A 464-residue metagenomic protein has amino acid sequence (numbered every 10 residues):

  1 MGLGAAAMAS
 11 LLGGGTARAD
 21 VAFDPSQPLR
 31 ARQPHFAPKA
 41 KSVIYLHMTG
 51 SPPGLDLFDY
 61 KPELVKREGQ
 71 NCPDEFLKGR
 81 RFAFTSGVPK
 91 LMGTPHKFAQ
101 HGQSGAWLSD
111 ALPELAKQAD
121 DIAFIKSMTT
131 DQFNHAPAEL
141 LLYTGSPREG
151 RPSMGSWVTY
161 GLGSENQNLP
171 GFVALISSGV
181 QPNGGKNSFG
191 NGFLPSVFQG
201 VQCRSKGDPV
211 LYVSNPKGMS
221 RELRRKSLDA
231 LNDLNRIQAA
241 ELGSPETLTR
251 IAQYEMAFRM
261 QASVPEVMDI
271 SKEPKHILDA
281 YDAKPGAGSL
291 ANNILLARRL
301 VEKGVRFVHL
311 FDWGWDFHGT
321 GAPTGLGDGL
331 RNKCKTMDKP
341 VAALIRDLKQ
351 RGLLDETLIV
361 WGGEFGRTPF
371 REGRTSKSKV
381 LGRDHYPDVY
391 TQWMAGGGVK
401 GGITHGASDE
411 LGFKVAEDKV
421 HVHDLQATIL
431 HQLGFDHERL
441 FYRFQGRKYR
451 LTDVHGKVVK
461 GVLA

Functional and structural regions predicted by a protein language model:
M1-A464: Ligand-binding pockets and gating/stacking loops
